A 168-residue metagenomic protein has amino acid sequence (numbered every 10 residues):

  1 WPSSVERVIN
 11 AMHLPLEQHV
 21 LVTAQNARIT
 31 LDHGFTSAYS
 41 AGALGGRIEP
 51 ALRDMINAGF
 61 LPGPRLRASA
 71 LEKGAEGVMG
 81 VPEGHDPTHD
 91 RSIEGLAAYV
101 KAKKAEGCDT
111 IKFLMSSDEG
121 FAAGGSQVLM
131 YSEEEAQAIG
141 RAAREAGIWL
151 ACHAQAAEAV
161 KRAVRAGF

Functional and structural regions predicted by a protein language model:
W1-D54: Metal-associated gating/positioning segment near the N- to mid-region
W1-H19, A70, A75-H85, D118-S132: Active-site gating loops and adjacent loop-to-helix segments of metal-dependent hydrolytic enzymes
V20, H89-A98: Glycine-rich anion/phosphate-binding loops
F35-S37, F60-R65, G107-D109, R144-I148: Short, well-ordered coil/turn segments that N-cap beta-strands
A38-S40, L66-A70, I111-F113, L150-C152: Hydrophobic faces of well-ordered beta-strands that scaffold small-molecule active sites in alpha/beta enzyme cores
A43-L44, L71-G74, S116, Q155-A157: Active-site beta-loop-alpha junctions enriched in small/polar residues
P50-A75: Glycine-rich, aromatic-flanked loop segments that form ligand/cofactor-binding clefts across common enzyme folds
A51, E94-F168: Histidine/acidic residue-rich metal-binding segments in metalloenzymes
